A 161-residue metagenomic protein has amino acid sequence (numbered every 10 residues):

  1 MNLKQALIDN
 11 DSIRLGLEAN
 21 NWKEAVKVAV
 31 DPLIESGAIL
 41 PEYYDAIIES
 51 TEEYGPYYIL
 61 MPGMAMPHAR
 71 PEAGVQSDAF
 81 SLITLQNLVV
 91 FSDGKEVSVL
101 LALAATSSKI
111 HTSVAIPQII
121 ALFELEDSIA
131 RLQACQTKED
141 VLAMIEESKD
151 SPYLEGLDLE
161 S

Functional and structural regions predicted by a protein language model:
M1-S161: Cytosolic covalent-transfer regions centered on His/Cys nucleophiles that carry phosphoryl or persulfide groups
